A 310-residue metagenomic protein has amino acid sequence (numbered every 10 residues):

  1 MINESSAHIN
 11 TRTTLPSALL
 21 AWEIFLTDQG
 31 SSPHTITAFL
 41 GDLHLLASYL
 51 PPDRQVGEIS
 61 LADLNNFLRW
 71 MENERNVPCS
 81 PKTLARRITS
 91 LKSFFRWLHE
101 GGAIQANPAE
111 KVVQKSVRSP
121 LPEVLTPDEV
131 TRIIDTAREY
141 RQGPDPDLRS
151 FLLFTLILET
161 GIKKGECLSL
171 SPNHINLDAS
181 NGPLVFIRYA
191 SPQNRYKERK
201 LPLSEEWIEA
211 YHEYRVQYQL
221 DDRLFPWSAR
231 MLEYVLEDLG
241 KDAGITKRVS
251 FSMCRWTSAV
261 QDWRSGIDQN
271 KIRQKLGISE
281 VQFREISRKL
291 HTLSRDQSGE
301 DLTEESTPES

Functional and structural regions predicted by a protein language model:
I2-S5, L20-L121, Y140: N-terminal core-binding DNA-recognition domain of tyrosine recombinases/integrases
L91, L153-F154, G161, G165-L170 (+2 more regions): Alpha-helix N-cap/helix-start motif at helix boundaries, enriched for small hydrophobics
R118-D135, N194-E205: DNA breakage-rejoining catalytic core of tyrosine-based enzymes
V124, L276-S310: Catalytic-site neighborhood detector that most strongly recognizes the C-terminal catalytic loop/helix of tyrosine
R132-T160, K164: Basic, Lys/Arg- and aromatic-enriched nucleic-acid-binding interface segment
L148-R149, T246-G266, L276-Q282: Short basic/aromatic active-site micro-motif
S169-W207: Conserved tyrosine-mediated DNA breakage-rejoining catalytic core shared by Y-recombinases
P202-T246, S258: Active-site/catalytic core of tyrosine-dependent DNA strand-transfer enzymes
